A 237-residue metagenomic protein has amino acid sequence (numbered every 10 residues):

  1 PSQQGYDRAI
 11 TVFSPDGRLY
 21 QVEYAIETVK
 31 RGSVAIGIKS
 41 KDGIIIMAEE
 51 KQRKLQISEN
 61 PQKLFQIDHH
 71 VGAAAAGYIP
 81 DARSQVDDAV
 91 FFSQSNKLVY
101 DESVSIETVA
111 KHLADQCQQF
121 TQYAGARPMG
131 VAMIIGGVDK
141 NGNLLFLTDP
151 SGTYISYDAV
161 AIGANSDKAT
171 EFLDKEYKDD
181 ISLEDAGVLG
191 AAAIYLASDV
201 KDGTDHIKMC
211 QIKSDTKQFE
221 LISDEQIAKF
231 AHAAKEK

Functional and structural regions predicted by a protein language model:
P1-K237: Long, low-complexity N-terminal extensions
